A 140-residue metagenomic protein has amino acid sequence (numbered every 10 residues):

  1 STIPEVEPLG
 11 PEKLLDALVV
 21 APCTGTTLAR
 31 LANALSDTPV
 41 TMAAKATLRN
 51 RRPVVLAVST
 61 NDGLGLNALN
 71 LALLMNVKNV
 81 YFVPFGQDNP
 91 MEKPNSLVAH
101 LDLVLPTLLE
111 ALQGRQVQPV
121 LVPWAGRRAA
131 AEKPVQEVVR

Functional and structural regions predicted by a protein language model:
S1: Conserved nucleotide-sugar phosphate-binding/catalytic loop shared by glycosyltransferases and other
P4-L69: Helix-loop-strand module that forms the ligand-binding subsite of alpha/beta enzymes
R49-T107: Short, glycine-/small-residue-rich phosphate/pyrophosphate-handling segment
Y81-R140: Glycine-rich phosphate/pyrophosphate-binding loop and the adjoining helix
